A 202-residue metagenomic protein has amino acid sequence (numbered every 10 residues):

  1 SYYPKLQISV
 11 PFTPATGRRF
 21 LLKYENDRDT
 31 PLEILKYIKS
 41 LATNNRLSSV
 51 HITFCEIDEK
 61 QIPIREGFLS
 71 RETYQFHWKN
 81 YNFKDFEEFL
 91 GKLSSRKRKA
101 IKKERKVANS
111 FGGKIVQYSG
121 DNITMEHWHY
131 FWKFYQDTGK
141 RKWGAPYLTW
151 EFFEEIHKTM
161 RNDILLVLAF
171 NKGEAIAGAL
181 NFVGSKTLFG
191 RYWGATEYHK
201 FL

Functional and structural regions predicted by a protein language model:
S1-Y2, Q7, P11, K36-F201: A conserved beta-strand-loop-helix scaffold within acyl/acetyltransferase catalytic domains
A15-D27, W193-L202: A short, internal acetyl-CoA/4′-phosphopantetheine-binding micro-motif in the GNAT/acyltransferase core
G17-N44: Internal, well-ordered domain-core segments that constitute the primary functional module of diverse proteins
